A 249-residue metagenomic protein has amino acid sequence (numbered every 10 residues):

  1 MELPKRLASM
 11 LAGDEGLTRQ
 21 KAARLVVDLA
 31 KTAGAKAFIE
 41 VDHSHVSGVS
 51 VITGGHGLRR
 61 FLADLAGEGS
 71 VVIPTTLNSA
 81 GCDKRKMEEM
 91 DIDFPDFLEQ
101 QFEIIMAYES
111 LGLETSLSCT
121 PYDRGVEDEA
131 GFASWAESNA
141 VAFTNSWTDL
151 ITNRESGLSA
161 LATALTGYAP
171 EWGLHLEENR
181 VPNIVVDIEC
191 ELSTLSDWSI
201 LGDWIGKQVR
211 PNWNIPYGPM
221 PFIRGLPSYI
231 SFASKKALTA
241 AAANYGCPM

Functional and structural regions predicted by a protein language model:
M1-M249: Non-transmembrane, aqueous-exposed alpha-helical and coiled segments at domain scale
